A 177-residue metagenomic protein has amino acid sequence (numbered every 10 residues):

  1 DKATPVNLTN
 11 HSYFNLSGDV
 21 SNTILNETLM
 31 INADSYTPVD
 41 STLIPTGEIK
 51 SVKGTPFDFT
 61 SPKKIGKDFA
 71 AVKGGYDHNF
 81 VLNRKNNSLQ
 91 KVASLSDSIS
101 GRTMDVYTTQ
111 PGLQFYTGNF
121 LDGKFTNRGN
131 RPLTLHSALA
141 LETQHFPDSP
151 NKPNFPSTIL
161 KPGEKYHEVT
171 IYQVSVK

Functional and structural regions predicted by a protein language model:
D1-K177: An exposed, glycine/acidic-rich loop-and-rim segment of catalytic or binding clefts
